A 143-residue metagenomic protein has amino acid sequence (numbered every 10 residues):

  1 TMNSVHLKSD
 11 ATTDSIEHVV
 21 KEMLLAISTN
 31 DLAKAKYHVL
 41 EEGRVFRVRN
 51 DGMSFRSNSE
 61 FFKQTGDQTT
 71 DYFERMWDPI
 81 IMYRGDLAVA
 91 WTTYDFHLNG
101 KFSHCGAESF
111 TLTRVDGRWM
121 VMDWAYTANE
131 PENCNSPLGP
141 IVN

Functional and structural regions predicted by a protein language model:
T1, A107-N135: Short beta-strand edge/turn micro-motifs at domain boundaries
T1-A33, Y37, E41, P140-N143: Short, low-complexity N-terminal intrinsically disordered segments enriched in polar/charged residues
S15, R44, R56-S103: Surface-exposed, charged secondary-structure patches
D31-K63: N-terminal, post-signal-peptide region of Sec/Tat-exported proteins
V39, R49, T92-Y94, A125-Y126: A mature extracytoplasmic/lumenal domain signature
V45-R47, A90, V121-D123: Short hydrophobic/aromatic-rich beta-strand segments that constitute the beta-sheet cores of beta-sandwich/beta-barrel
M53, F96-H97, T127-A128: Short, surface-exposed beta-strand-loop junctions and turns on beta-sheet-rich folds
